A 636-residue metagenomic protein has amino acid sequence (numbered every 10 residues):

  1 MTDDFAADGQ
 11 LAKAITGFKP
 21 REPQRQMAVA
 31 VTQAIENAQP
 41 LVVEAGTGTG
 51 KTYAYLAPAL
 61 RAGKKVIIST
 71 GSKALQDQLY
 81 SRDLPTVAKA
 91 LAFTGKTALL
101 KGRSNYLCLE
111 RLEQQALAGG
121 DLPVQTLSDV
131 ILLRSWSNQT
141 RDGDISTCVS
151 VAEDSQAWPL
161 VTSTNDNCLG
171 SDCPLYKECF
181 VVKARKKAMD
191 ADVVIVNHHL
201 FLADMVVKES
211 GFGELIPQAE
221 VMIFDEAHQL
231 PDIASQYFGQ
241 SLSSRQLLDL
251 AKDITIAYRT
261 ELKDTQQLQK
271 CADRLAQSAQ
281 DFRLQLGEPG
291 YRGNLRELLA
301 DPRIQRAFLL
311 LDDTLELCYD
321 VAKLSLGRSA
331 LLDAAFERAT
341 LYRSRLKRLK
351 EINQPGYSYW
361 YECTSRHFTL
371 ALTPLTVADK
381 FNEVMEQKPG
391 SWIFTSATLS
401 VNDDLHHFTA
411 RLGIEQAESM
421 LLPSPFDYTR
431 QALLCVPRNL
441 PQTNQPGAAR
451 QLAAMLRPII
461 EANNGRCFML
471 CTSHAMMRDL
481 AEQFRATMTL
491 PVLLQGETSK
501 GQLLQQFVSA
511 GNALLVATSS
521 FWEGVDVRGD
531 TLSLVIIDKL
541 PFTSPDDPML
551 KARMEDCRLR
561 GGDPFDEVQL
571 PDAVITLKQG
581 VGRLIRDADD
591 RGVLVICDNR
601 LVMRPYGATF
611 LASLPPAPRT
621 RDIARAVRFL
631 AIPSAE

Functional and structural regions predicted by a protein language model:
M1-A14, K64-D192, H199, I254 (+4 more regions): A substrate-engagement module of RecA-like helicase motors
M1-V43: Conserved pre-motif I regulatory segment
T32-Q33, T52-K65, R82-T86: Walker A/P-loop NTP-binding motif
N37-Y55: Walker A/P-loop
R61, D77, R82-P85, N165-N167 (+2 more regions): Signature of the SF2 helicase/ATPase Hel1-core->accessory helical subdomain module
P159-V194, M205-F212, L317-L440, G447-A454 (+3 more regions): A contiguous, basic/glycine-rich beta-loop/short-helix subdomain that forms a polymer-engagement track
P437-G447, E497-V602: Conserved RecA-like P-loop NTPase helicase motor core
T472-G496: Conserved helicase motor "Helicase C" RecA-like lobe of SF1/SF2 P-loop NTPases
